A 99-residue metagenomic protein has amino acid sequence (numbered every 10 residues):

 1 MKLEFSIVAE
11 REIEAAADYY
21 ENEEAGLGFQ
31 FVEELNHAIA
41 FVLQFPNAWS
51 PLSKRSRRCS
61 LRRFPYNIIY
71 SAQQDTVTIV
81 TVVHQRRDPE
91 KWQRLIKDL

Functional and structural regions predicted by a protein language model:
M1-V32: Arg/Lys-rich, positively charged N-terminal/basic patches that mediate binding to nucleic acids
R11, D18, G28-Q30, S50 (+3 more regions): Solvent-exposed interaction patches of small proteins and small membrane subunits
N22, N47, H84: Short, conserved catalytic or interaction motifs in soluble domains
H37, Q44-T76: Basic/aromatic recognition patch in beta-strand/loop cores that engages polyanionic ligands
N67, S71-L99: Enriched for short, Lys/Arg-rich terminal
